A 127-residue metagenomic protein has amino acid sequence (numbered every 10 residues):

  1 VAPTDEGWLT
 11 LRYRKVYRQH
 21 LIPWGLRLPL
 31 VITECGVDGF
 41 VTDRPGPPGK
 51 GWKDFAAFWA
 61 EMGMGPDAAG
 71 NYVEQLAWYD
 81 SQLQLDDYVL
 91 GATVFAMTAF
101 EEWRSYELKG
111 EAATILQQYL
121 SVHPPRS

Functional and structural regions predicted by a protein language model:
V1-E6, L21-P23, S105-G110, Y119-L120: Glycan-processing catalytic domains of CAZymes
V1-T10, Y17, G25-G63, L90 (+1 more regions): Aromatic- and acid-rich polysaccharide-binding/catalytic face of secreted or lumenal carbohydrate-active enzymes
T10-H20, G36, L76-Q82: Alpha-helical scaffolding within the catalytic cores of extracellular/periplasmic polymer-degrading hydrolases
I22-G25, L85-D86: Secondary-structure boundary elements
P47-P48, K53-A57, E61, D67 (+2 more regions): Aromatic-rich peripheral "rim/lid" segments of glycoside hydrolase catalytic domains that contact and position glycan
